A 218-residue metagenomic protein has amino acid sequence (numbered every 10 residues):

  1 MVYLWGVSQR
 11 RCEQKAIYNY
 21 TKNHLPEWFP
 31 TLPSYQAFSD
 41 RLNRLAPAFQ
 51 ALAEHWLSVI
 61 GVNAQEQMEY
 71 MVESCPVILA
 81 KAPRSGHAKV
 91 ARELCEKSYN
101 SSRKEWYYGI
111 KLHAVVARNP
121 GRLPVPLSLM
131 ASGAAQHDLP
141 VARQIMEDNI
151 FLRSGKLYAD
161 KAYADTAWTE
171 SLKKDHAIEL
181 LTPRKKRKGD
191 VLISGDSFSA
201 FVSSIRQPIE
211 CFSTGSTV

Functional and structural regions predicted by a protein language model:
M1-V218: Short alpha-helical elements
